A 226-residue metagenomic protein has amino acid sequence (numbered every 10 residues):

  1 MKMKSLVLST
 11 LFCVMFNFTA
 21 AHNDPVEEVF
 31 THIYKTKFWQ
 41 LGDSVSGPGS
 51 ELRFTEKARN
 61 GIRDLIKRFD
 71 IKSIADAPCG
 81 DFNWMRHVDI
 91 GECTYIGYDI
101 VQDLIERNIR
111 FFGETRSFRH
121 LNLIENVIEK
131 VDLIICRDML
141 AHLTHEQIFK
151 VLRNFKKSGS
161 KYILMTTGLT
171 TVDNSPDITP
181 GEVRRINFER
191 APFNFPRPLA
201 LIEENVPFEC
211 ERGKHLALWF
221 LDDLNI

Functional and structural regions predicted by a protein language model:
M1-S5: Positively charged n-region of N-terminal signal peptides that target proteins for export
L6-M15: Sec-dependent N-terminal signal peptides
F18-A20: Sec/Tat signal peptide C-region and signal peptidase I cleavage site
H22-V131, L143-I226: Class I (Rossmann-like) S-adenosyl-L-methionine-dependent methyltransferase catalytic domain, capturing the SAM-binding
I135: A conserved beta-strand element that flanks and buttresses the S-adenosyl-L-methionine
M139: Hydrophobic adenine-recognition pocket in adenosine-nucleotide-binding enzymes
